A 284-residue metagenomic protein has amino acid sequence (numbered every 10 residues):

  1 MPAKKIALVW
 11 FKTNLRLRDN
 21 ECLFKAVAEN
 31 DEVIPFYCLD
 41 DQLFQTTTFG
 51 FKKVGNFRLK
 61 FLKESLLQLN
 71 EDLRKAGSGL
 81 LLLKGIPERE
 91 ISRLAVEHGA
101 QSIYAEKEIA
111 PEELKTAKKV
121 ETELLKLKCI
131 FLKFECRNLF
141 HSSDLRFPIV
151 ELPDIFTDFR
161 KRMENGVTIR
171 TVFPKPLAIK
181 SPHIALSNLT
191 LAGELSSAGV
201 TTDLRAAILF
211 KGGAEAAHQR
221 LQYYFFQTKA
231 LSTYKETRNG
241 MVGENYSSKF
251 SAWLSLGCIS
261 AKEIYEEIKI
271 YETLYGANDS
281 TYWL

Functional and structural regions predicted by a protein language model:
M1-T171: Trp/Phe/Arg-rich N-terminal binding region typifying the photolyase-homology
C129, V150-L284: Glycine/tryptophan-enriched, flexible segments
